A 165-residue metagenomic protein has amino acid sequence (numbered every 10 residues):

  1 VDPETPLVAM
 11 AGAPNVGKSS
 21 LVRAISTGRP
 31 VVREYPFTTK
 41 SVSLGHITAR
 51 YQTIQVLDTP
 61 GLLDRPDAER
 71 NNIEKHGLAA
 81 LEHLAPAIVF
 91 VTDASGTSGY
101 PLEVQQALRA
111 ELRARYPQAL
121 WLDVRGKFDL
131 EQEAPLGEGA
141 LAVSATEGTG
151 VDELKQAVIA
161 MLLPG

Functional and structural regions predicted by a protein language model:
V1-N71, K75, A79-A87, T92 (+2 more regions): Conserved G1/Walker A P-loop phosphate-binding module
L21, D58, R109, S144 (+1 more regions): Residue-level signature of catalytic and energy-coupling elements of molecular machines, predominantly ATP/GTP-dependent
R33, D67, G99, A140 (+1 more regions): Hydrophobic alpha-helical scaffolding
D64, H83-Q106, Y116-L120, F128-Q132: Conserved Switch II/interswitch segment of TRAFAC-class P-loop GTPases
A68-E69, Y100-V104, A134-G137, K155: Short amphipathic alpha-helical segments
N72-E74, E103-L108: Charged helix-capping and loop-helix junction motifs
L112-R113: A short, N-terminal amphipathic alpha-helix
Q118-L122, K127-G165: Canonical P-loop GTPase G-domain recognition
